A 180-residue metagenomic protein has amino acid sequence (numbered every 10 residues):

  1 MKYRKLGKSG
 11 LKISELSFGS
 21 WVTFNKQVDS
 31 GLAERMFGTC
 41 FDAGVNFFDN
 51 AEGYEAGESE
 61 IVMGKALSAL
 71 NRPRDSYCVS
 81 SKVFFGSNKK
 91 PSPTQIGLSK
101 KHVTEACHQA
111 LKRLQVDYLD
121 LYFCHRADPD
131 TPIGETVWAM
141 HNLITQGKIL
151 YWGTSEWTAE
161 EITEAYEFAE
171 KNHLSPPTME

Functional and structural regions predicted by a protein language model:
M1-Y77, D117: N-terminal binding-site loop/beta-alpha segment at the start of enzyme catalytic domains that lines or forms
S14-F18, F48-N50, Y77-S81, Y122-C124 (+2 more regions): Hydrophobic faces of well-ordered beta-strands that scaffold small-molecule active sites in alpha/beta enzyme cores
W21, A51-Y54, K82-G86, C124-A127 (+1 more regions): Active-site beta-loop-alpha junctions enriched in small/polar residues
K26-Q27, N71, S87, T131 (+1 more regions): Activation segment
G38, K65, S81, T163-E167: Generic alpha-helical structural context detector
D42, K90-M179: Glycine/proline-rich, positively charged, aromatic-decorated active-site loop/lid region on the catalytic face
V62-A66, C78, K82, H102-Q109 (+1 more regions): Generic beta-strand or strand-like secondary-structure segments
L70-L98: Structural motif corresponding to the early beta-alpha repeats
